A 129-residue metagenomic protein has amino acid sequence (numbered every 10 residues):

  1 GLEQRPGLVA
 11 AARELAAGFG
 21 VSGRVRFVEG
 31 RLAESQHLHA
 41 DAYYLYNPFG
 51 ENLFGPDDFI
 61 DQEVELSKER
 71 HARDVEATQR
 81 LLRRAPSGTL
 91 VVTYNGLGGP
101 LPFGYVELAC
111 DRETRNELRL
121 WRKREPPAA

Functional and structural regions predicted by a protein language model:
G1-E3: Conserved SAM-binding motif I beta-strand of class I
R5-A42: S-adenosyl-L-methionine
G7, S35, E51-N52, G99: Active-site loop signature of alpha/beta-hydrolase-fold enzymes
A40-P56: Short SAM/SAH-binding signature in class I
N52-P127: C-terminal substrate-binding/active-site "lid" region of AdoMet-derived donor-dependent transferases
